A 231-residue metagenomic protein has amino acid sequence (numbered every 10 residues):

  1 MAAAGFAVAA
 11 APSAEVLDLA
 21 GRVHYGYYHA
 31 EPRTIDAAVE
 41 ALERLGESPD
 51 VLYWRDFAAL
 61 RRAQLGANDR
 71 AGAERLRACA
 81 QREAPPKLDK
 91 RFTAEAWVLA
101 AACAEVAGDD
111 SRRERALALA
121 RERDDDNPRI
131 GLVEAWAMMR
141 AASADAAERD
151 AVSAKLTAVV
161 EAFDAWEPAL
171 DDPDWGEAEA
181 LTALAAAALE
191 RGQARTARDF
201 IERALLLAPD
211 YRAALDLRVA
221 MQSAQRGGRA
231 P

Functional and structural regions predicted by a protein language model:
V8-Q64: N-terminal leader/linker segments that initiate helical-solenoid repeat arrays
D18-G21, W54, A58-R61, L99 (+5 more regions): "A position-specific structural signal for the A-helix of alpha-solenoid helical repeats
G26-A41, D69-R82, G108-R115, E148-A162: Helix-turn-helix repeat elements of alpha-solenoid scaffolds
A41-W54, D69, E83-E95, L119-R129 (+1 more regions): Flexible helix-coil transition and linker loops at the boundaries of alpha-helical arrays
L99-A100, E105-A169, P173-A178: Extended amphipathic alpha-helical interaction segments
M139, D150-D164, R195-R212, V219: TPR/TPR-like (Sel1-like) alpha-helical repeat modules
